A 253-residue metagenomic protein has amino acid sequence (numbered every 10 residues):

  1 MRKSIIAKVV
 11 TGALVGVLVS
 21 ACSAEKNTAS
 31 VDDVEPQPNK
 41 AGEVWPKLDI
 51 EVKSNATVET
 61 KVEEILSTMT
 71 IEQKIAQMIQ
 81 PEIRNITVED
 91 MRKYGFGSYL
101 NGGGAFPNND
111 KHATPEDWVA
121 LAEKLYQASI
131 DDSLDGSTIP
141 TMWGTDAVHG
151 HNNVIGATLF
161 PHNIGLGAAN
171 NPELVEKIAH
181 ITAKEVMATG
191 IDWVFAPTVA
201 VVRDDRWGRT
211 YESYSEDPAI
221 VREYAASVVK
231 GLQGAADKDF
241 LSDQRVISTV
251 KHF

Functional and structural regions predicted by a protein language model:
M1-V10: Bacterial N-terminal signal peptides that target proteins for export
L18-A21: C-terminal motif of bacterial Sec signal peptides marking the signal peptidase cleavage site
S23-F253: Glycoside hydrolase catalytic-domain context in secreted enzymes
